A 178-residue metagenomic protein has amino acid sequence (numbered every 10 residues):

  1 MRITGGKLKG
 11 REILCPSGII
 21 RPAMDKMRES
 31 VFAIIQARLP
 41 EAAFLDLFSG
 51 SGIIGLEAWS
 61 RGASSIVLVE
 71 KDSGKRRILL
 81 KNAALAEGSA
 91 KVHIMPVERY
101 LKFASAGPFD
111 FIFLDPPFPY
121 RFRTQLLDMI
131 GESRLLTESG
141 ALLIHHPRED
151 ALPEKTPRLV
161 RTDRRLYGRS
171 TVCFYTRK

Functional and structural regions predicted by a protein language model:
M1-K178: Class I S-adenosyl-L-methionine-dependent methyltransferase catalytic core
